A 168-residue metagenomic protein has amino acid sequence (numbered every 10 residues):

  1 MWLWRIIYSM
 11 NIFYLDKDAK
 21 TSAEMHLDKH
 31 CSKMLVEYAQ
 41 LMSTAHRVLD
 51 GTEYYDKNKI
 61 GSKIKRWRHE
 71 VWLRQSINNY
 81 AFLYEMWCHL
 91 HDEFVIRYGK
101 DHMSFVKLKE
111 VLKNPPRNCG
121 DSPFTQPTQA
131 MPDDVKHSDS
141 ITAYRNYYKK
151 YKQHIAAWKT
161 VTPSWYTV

Functional and structural regions predicted by a protein language model:
W2-V168: Sequence termini and other peripheral, non-core segments
